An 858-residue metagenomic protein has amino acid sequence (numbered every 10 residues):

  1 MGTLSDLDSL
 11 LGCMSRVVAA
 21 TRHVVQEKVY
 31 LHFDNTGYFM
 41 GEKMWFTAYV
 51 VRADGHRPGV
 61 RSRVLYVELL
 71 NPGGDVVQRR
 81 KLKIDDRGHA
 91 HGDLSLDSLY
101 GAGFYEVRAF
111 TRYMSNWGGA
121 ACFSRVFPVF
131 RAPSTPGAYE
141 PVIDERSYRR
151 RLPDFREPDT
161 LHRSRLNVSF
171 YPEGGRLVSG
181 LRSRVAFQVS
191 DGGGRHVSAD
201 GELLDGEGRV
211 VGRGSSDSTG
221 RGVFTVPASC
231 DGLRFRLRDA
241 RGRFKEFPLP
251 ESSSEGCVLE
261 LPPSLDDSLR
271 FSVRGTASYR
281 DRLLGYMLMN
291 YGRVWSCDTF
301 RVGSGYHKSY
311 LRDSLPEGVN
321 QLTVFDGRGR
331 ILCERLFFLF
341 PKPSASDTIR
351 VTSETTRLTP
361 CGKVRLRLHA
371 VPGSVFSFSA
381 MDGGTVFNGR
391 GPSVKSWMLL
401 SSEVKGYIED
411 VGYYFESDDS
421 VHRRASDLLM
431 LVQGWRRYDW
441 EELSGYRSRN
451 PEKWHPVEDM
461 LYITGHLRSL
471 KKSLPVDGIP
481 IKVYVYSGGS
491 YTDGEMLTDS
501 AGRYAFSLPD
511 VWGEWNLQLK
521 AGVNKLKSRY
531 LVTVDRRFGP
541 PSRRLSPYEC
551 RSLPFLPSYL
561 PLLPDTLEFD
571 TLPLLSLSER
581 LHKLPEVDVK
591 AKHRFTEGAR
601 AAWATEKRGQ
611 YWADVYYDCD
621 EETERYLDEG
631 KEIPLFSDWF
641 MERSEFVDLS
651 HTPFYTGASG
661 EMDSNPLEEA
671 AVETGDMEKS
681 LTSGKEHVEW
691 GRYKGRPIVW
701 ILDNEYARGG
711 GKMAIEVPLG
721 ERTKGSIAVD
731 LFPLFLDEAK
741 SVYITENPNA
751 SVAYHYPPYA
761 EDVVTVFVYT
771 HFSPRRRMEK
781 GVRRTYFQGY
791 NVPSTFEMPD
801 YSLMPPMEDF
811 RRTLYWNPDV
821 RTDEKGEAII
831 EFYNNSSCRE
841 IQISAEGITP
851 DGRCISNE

Functional and structural regions predicted by a protein language model:
L7-H32, G37-I84, N116-W117, L283: Contiguous segments within soluble domain cores/interaction surfaces
R22-V24, N35, F39, V60 (+15 more regions): Surface-exposed, low-complexity/disordered segments and acidic/polar micro-motifs at processing/linker regions
T47-A48, E68, Y105-Y113, T323-V324 (+1 more regions): Internal, hydrophobic beta-strand segments that form the core of beta-sheet-rich folds
L70-N71, V77, G220, L284-C297 (+1 more regions): Extended, solvent-exposed regions of the mature portions of secreted/cell-surface glycoproteins
K81-I84, G212-S218, D298-G303, G494-D499 (+1 more regions): Short beta-strand segments within Ig-like beta-sandwich modules, predominantly Fibronectin type-III
A90-L96: Ligand-binding face of N-terminal immunoglobulin V-set domains in extracellular IgSF glycoproteins
R195-S198, E207-V223, C230-R234: Beta-propeller domains
G201-L203: Short, surface-exposed beta-strand/strand-loop-strand elements in extracellular ectodomains
